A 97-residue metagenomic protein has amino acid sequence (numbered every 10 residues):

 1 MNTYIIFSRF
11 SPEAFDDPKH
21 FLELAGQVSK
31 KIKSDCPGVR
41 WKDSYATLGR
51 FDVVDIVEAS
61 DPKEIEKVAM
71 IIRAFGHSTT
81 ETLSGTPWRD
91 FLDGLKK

Functional and structural regions predicted by a protein language model:
M1-P37, T47, F51, T86-K97: Short S/T/G/P-rich N-terminal loop/turn motif that feeds into the first structured element of a domain
I5-R9, Y45-V68: Short, well-ordered beta-strand segments in beta-rich or mixed alpha/beta enzyme and ligand-binding folds
G38-S44, T80-E81: A short linear hydrophobic-aromatic micro-motif
A59-T86: An amphipathic, aromatic/His-enriched active-site/gating alpha helix that lines ligand/cofactor pockets
